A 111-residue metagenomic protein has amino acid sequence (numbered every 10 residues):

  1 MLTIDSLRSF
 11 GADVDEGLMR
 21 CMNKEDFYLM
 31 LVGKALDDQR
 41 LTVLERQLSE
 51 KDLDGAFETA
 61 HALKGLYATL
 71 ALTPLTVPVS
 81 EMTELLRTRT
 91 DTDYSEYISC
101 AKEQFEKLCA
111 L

Functional and structural regions predicted by a protein language model:
M1-D5, L29-L31, A68: Short secondary-structure boundary micro-motifs
M1-E16: N-terminal leader/targeting helix
L7, T83-Y94: Charge-rich, acidic-biased intrinsically disordered regions
L7-G11, D37, L75: Generic alpha-helical segment signature
A12-A62, T92-C109: Long, amphipathic alpha-helical coiled-coil segments characteristic of histidine-phosphotransfer scaffolds
L31, Q47, L66-T69, T73 (+4 more regions): Amphipathic, soluble alpha-helical interaction motifs
R40, D52-T59, Y67-R87: Short, well-ordered alpha-helical segments that carry or flank key catalytic/ligand-binding motifs at enzyme/regulatory
